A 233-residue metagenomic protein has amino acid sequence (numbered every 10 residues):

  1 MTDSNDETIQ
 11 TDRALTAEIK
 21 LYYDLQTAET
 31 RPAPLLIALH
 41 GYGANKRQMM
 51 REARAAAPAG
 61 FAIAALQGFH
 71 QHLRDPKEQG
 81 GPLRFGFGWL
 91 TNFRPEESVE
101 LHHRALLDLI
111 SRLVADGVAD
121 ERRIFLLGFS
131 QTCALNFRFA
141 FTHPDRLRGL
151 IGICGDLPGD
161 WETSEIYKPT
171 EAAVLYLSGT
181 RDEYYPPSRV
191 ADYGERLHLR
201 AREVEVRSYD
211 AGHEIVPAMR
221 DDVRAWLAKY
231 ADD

Functional and structural regions predicted by a protein language model:
D12-A119: Serine-hydrolase catalytic machinery in alpha/beta-hydrolase-like enzymes
H40-Y42, L127-F129, G179: Conserved alpha/beta-hydrolase "nucleophile elbow" surrounding the catalytic nucleophile
R51, R138-T142: Active-site signature of alpha/beta-hydrolase-fold catalytic machinery across serine- and Asp/Cys-nucleophile hydrolases
V118-G128: Alpha/beta-hydrolase fold nucleophile elbow
G128-T132, N136: Gly/Ala-rich beta-loop-alpha elbow adjacent to hydrolase catalytic centers
D145-L157: A conserved short beta-strand
Y176-S178, D182: Short beta-strand/loop motif that positions the catalytic acidic residue of the alpha/beta-hydrolase fold
S188-D233: C-terminal catalytic histidine-bearing segment of alpha/beta-hydrolase fold enzymes
